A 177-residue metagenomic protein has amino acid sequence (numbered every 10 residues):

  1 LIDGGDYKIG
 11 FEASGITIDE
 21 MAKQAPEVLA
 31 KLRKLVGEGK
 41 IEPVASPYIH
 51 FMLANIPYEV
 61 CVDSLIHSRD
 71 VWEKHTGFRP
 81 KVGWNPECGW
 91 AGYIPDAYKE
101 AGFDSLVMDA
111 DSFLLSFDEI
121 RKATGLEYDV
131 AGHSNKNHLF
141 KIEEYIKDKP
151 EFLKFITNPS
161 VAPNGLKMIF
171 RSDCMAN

Functional and structural regions predicted by a protein language model:
L1, S64, S68-W72, W90 (+1 more regions): Alpha-helical packing segments of well-folded alpha/beta enzyme cores
L1-P57, S64, K81-N85, D104-D109: Short, well-structured secondary-structure segments
F11, Y48-I49, V71-H75, F155: A short alpha-helix capping/helix-coil boundary motif
V36, H75-T76: Short helix-capping segments at alpha-helix termini
F51-K74, A162-L166, R171-N177: Alpha-helical scaffold elements lining the catalytic groove of polysaccharide deacetylases
H67, V71, H75, A97 (+1 more regions): Generic, well-ordered alpha-helical scaffold segments in large soluble proteins
E73, N85-P86: Acidic/aromatic-lined carbohydrate-recognition and catalytic surfaces of CAZymes acting on diverse glycans
E87-N177: Active-site-adjacent pocket scaffolds in enzyme catalytic domains
